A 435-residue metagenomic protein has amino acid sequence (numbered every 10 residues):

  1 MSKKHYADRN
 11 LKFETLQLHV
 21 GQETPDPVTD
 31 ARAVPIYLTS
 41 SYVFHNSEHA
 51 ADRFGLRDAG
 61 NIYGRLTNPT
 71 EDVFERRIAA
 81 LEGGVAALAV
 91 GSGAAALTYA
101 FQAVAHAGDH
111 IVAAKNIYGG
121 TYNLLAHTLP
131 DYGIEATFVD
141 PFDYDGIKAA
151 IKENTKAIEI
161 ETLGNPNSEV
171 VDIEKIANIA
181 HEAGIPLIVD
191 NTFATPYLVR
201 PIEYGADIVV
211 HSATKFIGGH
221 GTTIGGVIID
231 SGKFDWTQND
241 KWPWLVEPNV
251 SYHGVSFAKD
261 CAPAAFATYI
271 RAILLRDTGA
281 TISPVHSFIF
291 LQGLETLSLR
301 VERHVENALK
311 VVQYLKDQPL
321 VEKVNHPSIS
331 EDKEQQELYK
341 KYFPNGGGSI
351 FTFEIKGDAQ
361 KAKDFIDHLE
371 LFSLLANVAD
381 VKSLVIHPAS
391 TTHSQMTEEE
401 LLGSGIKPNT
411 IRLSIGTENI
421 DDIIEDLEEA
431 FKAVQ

Functional and structural regions predicted by a protein language model:
S2-K4, E14, A126, E153 (+4 more regions): PLP-dependent enzyme catalytic core of the Aspartate aminotransferase-like
S2-N68, R76-R77, I411: N-terminal "arm"/small-domain region of PLP-dependent enzymes with the aminotransferase-like
S2-R9, P25, A87-D317, N325: Conserved PLP-enzyme active-site core in the AAT-like
L16, V34, S40, I134 (+8 more regions): Structural beta-strand/beta-sheet cores of well-ordered domains, especially the beta-sheet scaffolds that support
P25, V43-S47, D235-W236, L297 (+3 more regions): Short, acidic Gly/Pro/Ser/Thr-rich loop/turn segments
N46-T98, G120-T128: Conserved N-terminal alpha-helix of the aminotransferase class I/II PLP-enzyme fold
I229, T352-E354, S414-G416: Short hydrophobic/aromatic beta-strand micro-patches that form the beta-sheet surface supporting nucleotide- or nucleic
T278-T281, V285-S287, Q292, T296 (+4 more regions): Conserved small-domain helix->loop->beta segment predominantly found in fold-type I
